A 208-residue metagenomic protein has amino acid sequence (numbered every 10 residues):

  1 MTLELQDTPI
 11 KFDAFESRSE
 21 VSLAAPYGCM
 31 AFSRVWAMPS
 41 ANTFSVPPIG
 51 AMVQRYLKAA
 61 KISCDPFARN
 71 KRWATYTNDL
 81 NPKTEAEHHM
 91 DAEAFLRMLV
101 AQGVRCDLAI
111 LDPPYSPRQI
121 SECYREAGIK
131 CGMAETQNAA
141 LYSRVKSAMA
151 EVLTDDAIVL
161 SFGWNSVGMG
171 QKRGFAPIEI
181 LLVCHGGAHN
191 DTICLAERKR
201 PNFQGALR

Functional and structural regions predicted by a protein language model:
M1-R208: Class I S-adenosyl-L-methionine-dependent methyltransferase catalytic core
